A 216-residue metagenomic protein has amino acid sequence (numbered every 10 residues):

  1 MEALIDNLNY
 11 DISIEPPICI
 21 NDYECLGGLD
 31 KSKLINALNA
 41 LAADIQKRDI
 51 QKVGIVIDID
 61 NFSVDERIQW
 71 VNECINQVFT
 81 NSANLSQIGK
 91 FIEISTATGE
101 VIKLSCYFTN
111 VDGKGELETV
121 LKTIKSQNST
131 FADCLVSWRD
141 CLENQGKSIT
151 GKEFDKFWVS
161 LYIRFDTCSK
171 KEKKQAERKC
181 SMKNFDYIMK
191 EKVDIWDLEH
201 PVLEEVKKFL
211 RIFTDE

Functional and structural regions predicted by a protein language model:
E2, D6-I18, I35-E216: C-terminal accessory helical subdomains adjacent to catalytic cores in phosphodiester- and nucleotide-handling enzymes
Y23-K31: Conserved helicase/translocase motor-coupling segment
